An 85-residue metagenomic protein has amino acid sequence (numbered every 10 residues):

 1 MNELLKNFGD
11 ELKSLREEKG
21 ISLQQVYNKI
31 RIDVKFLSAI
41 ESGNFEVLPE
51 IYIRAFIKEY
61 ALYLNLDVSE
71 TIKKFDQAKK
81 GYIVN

Functional and structural regions predicted by a protein language model:
M1-E18, S22-I30, K35, I57-N85: Low-complexity alpha-helical segments at protein termini and membrane interfaces
D33-I51: Recognition helix of helix-turn-helix/homeodomain-like DNA-binding domains that insert into the DNA major groove
R54: Conserved catalytic core of two-component sensor histidine kinases
